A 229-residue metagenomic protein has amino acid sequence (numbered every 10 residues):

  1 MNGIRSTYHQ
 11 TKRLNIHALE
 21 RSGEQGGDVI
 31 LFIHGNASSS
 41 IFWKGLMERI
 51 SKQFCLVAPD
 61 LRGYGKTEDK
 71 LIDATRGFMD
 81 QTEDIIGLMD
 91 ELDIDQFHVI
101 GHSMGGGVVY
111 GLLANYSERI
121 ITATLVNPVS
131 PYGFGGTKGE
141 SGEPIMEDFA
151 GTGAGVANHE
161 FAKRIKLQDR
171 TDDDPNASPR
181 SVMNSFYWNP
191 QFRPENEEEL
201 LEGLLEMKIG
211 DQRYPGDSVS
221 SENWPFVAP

Functional and structural regions predicted by a protein language model:
M1-L31, K52-F54, I94-D95, T152-G153: Alpha/beta-hydrolase fold catalytic core
K12, V57-M104, A114-Y116, S130 (+1 more regions): Active-site loop/oxyanion-hole signature of alpha/beta-hydrolase fold enzymes
H17-A74, L88: Conserved HGGG/HGGXW glycine-rich cap/lid loop of the alpha/beta-hydrolase fold
F32-G35, S103, P128: Glycine-rich His-Gly loop
G106-S117, A123: Short glycine-enriched nucleophile-adjacent loop and the immediately C-terminal alpha-helix near the catalytic center
T124-Q168: Flexible "cap/lid" loop of the alpha/beta hydrolase fold
A150-P229: Alpha/beta-hydrolase
